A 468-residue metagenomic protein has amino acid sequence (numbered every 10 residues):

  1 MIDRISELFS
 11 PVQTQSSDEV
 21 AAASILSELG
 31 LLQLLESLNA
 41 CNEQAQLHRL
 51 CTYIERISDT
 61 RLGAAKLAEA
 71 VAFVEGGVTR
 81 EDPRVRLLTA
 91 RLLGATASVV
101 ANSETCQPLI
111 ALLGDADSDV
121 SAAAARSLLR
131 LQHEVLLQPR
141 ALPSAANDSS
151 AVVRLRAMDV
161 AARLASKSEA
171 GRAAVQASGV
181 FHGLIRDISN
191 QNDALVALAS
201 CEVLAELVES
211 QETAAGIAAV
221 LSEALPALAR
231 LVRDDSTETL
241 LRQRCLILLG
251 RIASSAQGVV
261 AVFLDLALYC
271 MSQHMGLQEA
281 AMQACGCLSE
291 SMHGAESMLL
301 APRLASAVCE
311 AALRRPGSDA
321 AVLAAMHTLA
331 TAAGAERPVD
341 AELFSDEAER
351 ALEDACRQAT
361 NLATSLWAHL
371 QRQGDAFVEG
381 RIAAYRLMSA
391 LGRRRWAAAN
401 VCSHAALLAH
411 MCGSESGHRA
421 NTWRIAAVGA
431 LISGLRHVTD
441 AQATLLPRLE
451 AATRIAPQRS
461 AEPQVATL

Functional and structural regions predicted by a protein language model:
M1-E43, I54-E55, D59, P457-L468: N-terminal "cap/leader" segments of large eukaryotic alpha-helical scaffolds
V12, L50-D59, L92-S98, S127-H133 (+8 more regions): Hydrophobic residues within the alpha-helices of tandem HEAT/HEAT-like
V20-G30, R61-E69, S98-E104, H133-A141 (+8 more regions): Short, hydrophobic/charged alpha-helical patches characteristic of ARM/HEAT alpha-solenoid repeats and analogous
Q33-E36, F73-G76, P108-I110, R140-S144 (+7 more regions): Buried hydrophobic core positions in alpha-solenoid tandem helical repeats
N42-E43, E81-D82, A116-D117, S149-S150 (+6 more regions): Short inter-helical turns and helix N-cap capping residues of alpha-solenoid HEAT/ARM repeat scaffolds
L47, R86, S121, R154 (+7 more regions): Residue-level detector of extended alpha-helical repeat arrays and alpha-solenoid scaffolds
V100-L264, L277: Solenoidal tandem-repeat scaffolds enriched in leucines and small polar residues
G417-L468: Eukaryotic acidic, Ser/Thr-rich intrinsically disordered low-complexity regions
